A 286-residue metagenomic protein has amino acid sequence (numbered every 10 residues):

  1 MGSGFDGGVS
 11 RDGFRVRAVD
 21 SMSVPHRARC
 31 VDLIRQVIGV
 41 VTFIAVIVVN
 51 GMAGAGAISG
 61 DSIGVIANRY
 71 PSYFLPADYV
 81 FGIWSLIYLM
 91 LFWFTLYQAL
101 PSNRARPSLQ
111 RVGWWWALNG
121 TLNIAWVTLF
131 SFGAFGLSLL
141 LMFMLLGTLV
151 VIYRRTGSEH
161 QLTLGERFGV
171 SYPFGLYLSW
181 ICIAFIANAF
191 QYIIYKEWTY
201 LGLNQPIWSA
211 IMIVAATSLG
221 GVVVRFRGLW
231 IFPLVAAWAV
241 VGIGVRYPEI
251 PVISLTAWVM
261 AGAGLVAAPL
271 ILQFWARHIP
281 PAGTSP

Functional and structural regions predicted by a protein language model:
V41-V48, W115-W126, L141-R154, V170-N188: Alpha-helical transmembrane segments of multi-pass integral membrane proteins
F43-G60: Alpha-helical transmembrane segments of multi-pass membrane proteins
N68-I83, F168-G175, W198-S209: Short aromatic-rich membrane-water interface segments that cap or initiate transmembrane helices in multi-pass membrane
L75-V80, L201-S218, G244-A268: Membrane-interface transmembrane-helix boundary segments in multi-pass integral membrane proteins
F92-Q110, A117-L139, F143-E166: Internal transmembrane alpha-helix with an interfacial aromatic "cap," most often the third helix
L100-P101, R154-Q161, I271-S285: Membrane-interface capping segments at transmembrane-helix boundaries
A125-L139, K196-L203, V222-R227, P248-I253: Membrane-interface helix caps and helix-loop-helix hairpins in membrane proteins
I231-V241: Central hydrophobic cores of alpha-helical transmembrane segments in multi-pass integral membrane proteins
